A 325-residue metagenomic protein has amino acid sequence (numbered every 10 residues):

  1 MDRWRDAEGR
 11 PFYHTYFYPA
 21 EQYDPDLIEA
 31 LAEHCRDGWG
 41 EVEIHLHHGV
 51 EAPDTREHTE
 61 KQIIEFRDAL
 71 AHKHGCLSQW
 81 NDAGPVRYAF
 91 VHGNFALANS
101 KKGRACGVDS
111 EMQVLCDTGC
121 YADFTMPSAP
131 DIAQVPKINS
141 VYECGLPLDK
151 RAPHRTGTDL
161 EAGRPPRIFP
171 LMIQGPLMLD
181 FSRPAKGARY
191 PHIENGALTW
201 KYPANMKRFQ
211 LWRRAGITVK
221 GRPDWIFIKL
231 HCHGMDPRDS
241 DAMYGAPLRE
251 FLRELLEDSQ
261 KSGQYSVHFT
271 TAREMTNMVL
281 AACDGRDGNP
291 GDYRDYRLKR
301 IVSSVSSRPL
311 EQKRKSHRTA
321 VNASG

Functional and structural regions predicted by a protein language model:
M1-F12, H34-D37, K73-A83, T118-G119 (+2 more regions): A structural motif corresponding to the C-terminal end of an alpha-helix and its immediate exit/capping segment
M1-R36, R87-Y88, Q113: Active-site beta->alpha N-cap acidic-glycine motif
H14-Y16, V42-H45, Y88-H92, A122-F124 (+3 more regions): Hydrophobic faces of well-ordered beta-strands that scaffold small-molecule active sites in alpha/beta enzyme cores
T15-I28, G49-T59, A96-C106, I132-A133 (+2 more regions): Acidic-and-aromatic substrate-binding clefts and catalytic sites of carbohydrate-active enzymes
Y18-Q22, L46-V50, H92-A96, G119 (+4 more regions): Short, flexible loop/turn elements at secondary-structure junctions
R36-K73: Substrate-binding cleft of extracellular glycoside hydrolase catalytic domains
C76-D224: Active-site-adjacent pocket scaffolds in enzyme catalytic domains
D117, A122-P130, L148, P153-L160 (+1 more regions): C-terminal domain-boundary segment and adjacent tail
